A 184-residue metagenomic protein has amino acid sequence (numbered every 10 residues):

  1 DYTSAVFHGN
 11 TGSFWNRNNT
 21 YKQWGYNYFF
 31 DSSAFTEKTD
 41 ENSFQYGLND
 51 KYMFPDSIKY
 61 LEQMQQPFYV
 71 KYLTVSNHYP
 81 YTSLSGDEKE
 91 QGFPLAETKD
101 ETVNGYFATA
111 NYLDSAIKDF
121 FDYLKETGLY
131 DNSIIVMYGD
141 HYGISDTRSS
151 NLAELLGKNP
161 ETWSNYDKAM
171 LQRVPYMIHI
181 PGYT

Functional and structural regions predicted by a protein language model:
D1-T184: Solvent-exposed soluble domains appended to multi-pass membrane proteins
